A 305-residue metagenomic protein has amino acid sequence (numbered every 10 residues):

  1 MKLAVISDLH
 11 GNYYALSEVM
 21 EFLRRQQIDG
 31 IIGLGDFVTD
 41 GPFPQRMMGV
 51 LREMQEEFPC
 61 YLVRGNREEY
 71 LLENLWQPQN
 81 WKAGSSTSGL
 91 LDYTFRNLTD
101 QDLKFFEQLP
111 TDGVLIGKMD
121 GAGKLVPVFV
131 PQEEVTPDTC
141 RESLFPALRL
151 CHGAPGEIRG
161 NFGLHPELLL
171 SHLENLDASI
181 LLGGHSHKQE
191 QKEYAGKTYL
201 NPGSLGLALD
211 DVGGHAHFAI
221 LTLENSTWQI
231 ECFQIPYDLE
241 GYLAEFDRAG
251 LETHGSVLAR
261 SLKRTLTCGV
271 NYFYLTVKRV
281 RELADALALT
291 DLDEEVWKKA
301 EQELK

Functional and structural regions predicted by a protein language model:
K2-H10, F145-P155, Y199-G203: Active-site-proximal beta-strand elements of phosphoester/diester hydrolases
A4-I6, G11-R96, L103: Core catalytic region of metal-dependent phosphoesterases/phosphodiesterases, especially metallo-beta-lactamase-like
H10-A15, T39-P42, R67-L72, V114 (+3 more regions): Active-site environment of divalent metal-dependent phosphoester hydrolases
W81-S88, E142-L176: Active-site-proximal segments of metal-dependent phosphoesterases and phosphodiesterases across multiple
T94-E107, D112-L115: Ligand-binding beta-strand-loop-alpha-helix segment within the catalytic cores of soluble metabolic enzymes
K118-L144: Intrinsically disordered, low-complexity terminal tails and inter-domain linkers enriched for S/T/G/P/D/E
L169-S179, S186-K192, K197-P202: Anionic-ligand binding region
Y194-P202, G206-K305: Acidic, His/Gly-rich catalytic cores of divalent-metal-dependent hydrolytic chemistry
